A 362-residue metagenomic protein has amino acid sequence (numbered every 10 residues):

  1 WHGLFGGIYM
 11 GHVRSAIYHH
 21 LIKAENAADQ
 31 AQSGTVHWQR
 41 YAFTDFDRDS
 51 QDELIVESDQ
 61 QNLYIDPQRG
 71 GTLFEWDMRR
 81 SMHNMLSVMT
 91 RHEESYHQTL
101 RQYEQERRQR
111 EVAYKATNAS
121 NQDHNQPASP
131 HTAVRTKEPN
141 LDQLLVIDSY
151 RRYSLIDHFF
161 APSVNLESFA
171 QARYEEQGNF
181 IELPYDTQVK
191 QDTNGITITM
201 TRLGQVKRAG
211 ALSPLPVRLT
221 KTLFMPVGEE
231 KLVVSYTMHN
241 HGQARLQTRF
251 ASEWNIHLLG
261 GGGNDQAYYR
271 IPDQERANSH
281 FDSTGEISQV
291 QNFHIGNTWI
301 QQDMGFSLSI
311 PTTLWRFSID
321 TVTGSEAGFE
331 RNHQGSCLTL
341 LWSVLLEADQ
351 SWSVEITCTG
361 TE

Functional and structural regions predicted by a protein language model:
W1-G71, H83-S95, Q102-R107, E111-L145: Histidine-centered catalytic/metal-binding microenvironments
V36-D45, S50, E175-T220, G228-S235 (+2 more regions): Beta-strand-rich recognition/accessory modules
E57-Q61, D66, I147, H158-P162 (+2 more regions): Charge-dense, extended regions
D59, Q68-R69, D77-S81, T201-R208 (+1 more regions): Secondary-structure transition/turn motif
Y64-P67, T72-W76, L86-S87, R208-G210 (+2 more regions): Short helix/loop capping segments that flank catalytic or ligand/cofactor-binding pockets
D66-Q68, F224-G228: Short beta-strand micro-motifs enriched in acidic
R135-S163, E167-Q171, A209, T222: N-terminal accessory beta-strand-rich subdomains and adjacent acidic, glycine-rich linkers that precede catalytic cores
E230-V233, H239-R316: Polysaccharide-binding surfaces and accessory modules of carbohydrate-active proteins
